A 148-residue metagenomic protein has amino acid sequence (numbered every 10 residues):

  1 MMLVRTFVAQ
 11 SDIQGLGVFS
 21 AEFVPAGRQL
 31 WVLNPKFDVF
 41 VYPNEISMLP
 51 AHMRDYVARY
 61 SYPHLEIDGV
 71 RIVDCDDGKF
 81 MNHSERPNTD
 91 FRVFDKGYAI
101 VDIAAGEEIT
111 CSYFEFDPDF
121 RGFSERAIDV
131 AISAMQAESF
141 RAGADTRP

Functional and structural regions predicted by a protein language model:
M1-P148: Conserved catalytic SET/PR domain of SAM-dependent protein methyltransferases, capturing the structural core that binds
